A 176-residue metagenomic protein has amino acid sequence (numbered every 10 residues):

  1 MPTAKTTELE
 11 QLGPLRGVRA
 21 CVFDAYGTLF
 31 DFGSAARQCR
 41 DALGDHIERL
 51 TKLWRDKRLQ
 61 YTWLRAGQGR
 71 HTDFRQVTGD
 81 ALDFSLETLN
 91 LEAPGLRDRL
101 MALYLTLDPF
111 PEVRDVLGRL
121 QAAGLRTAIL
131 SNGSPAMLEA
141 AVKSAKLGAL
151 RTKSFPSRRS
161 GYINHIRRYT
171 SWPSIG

Functional and structural regions predicted by a protein language model:
K5-L59, T88: Active-site neighborhood of HAD-like aspartate-dependent phosphohydrolases
A36, T51, R55, R75-D83 (+1 more regions): An amphipathic alpha-helix signature
Q38, Y61-G67, M137-E139: A short acidic, helix-capping loop that chelates divalent metal ions and anchors anionic groups
A42, E48, T62-D98: A metal-dependent, Asp-based hydrolase signature
L50, L96, L147-L150: Hydrophobic side chains within well-formed alpha-helices
H71, R75-Q76, A93-I129, P135 (+2 more regions): Short, acidic loop-to-helix structural element flanking the phosphoryl-transfer center in phosphate-processing enzymes
A128-L130, S134-G176: Substrate-recognition "cap/lid" segment bordering the active-site pocket of phosphatases
